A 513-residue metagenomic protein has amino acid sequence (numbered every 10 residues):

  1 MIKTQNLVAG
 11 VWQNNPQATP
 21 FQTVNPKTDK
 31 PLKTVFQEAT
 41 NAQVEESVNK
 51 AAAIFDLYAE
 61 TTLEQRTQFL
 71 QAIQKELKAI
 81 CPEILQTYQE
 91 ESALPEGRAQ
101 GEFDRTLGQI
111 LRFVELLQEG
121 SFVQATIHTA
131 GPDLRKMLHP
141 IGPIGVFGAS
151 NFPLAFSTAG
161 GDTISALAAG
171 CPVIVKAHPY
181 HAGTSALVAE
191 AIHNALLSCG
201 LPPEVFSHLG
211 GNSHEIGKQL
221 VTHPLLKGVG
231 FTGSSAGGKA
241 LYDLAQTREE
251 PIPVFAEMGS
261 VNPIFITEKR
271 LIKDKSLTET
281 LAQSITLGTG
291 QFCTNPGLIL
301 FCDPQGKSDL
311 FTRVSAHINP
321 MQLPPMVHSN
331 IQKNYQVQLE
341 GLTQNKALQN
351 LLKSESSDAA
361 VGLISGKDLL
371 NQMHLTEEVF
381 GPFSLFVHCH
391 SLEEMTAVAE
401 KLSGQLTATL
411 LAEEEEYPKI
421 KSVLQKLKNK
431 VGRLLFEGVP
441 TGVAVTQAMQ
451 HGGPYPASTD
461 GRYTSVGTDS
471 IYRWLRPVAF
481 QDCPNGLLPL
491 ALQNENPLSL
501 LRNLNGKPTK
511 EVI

Functional and structural regions predicted by a protein language model:
M1-D133, S165, V512: N-terminal Rossmann-like NAD(P)+-binding subdomain of aldehyde/semialdehyde dehydrogenases
K3, E279, F301-T407: NAD(P)-dependent aldehyde/semialdehyde dehydrogenase
F55, A59, Q74-C81, L85-Y88 (+20 more regions): Structural signal for hydrophobic packing residues in well-ordered secondary-structure cores of soluble enzyme domains
F69, A169-T184, V205, E250-R270 (+5 more regions): Short loop-to-beta-strand entry elements in the cores of soluble alpha/beta enzymes
F122-A282, P304-S308, V512: Rossmann-like NAD(P) dinucleotide-binding subdomain of oxidoreductase/dehydrogenase enzymes
L392-L488, T509-K510: C-terminal core of ALDH-fold dehydrogenases
P489-I513: Extended hydrophobic packing segments that form well-structured cores
